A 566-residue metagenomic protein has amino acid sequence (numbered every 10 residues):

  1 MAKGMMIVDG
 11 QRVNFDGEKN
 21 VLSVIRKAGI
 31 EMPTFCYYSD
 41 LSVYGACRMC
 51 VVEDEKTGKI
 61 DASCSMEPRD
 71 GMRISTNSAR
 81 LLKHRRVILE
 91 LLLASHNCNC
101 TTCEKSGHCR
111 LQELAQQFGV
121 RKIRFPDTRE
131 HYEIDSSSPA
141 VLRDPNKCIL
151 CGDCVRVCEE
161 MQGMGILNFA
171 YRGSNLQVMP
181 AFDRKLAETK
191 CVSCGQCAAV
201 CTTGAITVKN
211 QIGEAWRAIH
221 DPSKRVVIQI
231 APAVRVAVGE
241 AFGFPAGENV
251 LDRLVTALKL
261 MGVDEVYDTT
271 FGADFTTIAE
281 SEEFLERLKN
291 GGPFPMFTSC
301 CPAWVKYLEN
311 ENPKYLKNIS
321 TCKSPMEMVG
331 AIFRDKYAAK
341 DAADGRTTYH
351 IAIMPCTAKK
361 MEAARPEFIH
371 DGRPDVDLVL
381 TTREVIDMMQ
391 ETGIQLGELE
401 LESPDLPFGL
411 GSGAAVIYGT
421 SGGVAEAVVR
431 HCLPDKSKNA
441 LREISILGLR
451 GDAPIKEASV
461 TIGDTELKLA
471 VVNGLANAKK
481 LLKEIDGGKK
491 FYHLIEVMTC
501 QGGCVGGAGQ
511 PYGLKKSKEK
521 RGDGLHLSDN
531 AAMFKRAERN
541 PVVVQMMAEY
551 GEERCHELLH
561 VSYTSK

Functional and structural regions predicted by a protein language model:
M5, R12, D16-K83, K209-K566: Iron-sulfur-associated redox domains of electron-transfer enzymes in respiratory and anaerobic energy metabolism
M5-V8, N97, E130, P139-V141 (+4 more regions): A short, structure-level motif marking secondary-structure boundaries and short turns
G10-R12, T101, I134, A187 (+2 more regions): A generic secondary-structure micro-motif detector that highlights 1-2 residue hydrophobic/ambivalent hotspots embedded
R48-S193, A199, I206-D221, R225: Fe-S ferredoxin-like electron-transfer domains and their immediately adjacent linker/connector regions across
